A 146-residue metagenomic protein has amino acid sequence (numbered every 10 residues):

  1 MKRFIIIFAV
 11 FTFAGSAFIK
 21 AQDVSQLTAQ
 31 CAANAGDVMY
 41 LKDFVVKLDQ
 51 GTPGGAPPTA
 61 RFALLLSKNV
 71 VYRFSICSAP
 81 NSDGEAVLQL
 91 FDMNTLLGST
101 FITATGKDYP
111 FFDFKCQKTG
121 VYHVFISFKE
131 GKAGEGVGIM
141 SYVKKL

Functional and structural regions predicted by a protein language model:
F4-G15: Sec-dependent N-terminal signal peptides
I19, M140-Y142: Intrinsically disordered, low-complexity, compositionally biased regions/tails
I19-Y40: Predominantly extracellular/luminal regions of secreted and cell-surface proteins, especially disulfide-bonded
V24, L48-V137, K144-L146: Acidic, Ser/Thr/Pro-rich low-complexity intrinsically disordered segments
V38-K42, V124-I126: Extracellular/mature segments of secreted proteins
F44-V46: N-terminal first-folded block
